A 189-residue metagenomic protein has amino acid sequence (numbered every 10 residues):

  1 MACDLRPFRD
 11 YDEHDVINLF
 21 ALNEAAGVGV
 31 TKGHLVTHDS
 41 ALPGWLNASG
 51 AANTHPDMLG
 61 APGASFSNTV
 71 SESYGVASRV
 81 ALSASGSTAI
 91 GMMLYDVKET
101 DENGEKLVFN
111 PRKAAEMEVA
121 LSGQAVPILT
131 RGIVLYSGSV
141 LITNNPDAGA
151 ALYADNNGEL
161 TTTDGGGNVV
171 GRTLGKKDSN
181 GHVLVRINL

Functional and structural regions predicted by a protein language model:
M1-L189: Surface-exposed, low-hydrophobicity beta-strand/loop segments enriched in small/polar/acidic residues
